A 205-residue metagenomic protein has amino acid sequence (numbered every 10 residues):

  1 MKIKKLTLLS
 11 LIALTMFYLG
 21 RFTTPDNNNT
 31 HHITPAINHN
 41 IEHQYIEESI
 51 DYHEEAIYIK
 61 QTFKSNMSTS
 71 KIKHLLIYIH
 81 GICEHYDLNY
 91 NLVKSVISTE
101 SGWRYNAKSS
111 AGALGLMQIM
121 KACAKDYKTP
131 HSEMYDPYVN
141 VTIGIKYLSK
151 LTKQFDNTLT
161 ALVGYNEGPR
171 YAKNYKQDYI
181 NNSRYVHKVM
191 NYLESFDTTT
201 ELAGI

Functional and structural regions predicted by a protein language model:
M1-I12: N-terminal Sec-pathway targeting helices
P25-I41: Ser/Thr/Pro/Gly-rich low-complexity linker/stalk segments immediately outside membranes or between
E42-S101, T200, G204: Export/targeting segments at the very N-terminus of extracytoplasmic proteins
N89-S95, L114, N157-V163: Alpha-helical scaffolds flanking conserved acidic
S110-T129, G144, V189: Substrate-binding/active-site groove segments that recognize and process beta-1,4-linked N-acetyl-hexosamine
C123-D126, N140, L159-I205: Catalytic and substrate-binding regions of cell-wall glycan-acting enzymes that process beta-1,4-linked
S132-V139: A short, structured beta-strand-centered segment in the mid-to-C-terminal lobe of catalytic cores from group-transfer
